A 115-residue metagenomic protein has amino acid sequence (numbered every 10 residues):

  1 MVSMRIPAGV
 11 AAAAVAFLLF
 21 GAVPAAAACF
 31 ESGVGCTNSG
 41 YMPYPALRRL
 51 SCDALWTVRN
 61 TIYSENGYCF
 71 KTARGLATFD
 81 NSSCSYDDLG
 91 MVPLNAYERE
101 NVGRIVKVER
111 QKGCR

Functional and structural regions predicted by a protein language model:
M1-A12, F17: Bacterial N-terminal signal peptides that target proteins for export
A16-A25: C-terminal segment of classical bacterial N-terminal signal peptides
A27-R48: Short N-terminal segments immediately surrounding and downstream of signal-peptide cleavage
L47-S85: Amphipathic alpha-helical packing elements
F70-R115: Compact alpha-helical subdomains of small soluble proteins
